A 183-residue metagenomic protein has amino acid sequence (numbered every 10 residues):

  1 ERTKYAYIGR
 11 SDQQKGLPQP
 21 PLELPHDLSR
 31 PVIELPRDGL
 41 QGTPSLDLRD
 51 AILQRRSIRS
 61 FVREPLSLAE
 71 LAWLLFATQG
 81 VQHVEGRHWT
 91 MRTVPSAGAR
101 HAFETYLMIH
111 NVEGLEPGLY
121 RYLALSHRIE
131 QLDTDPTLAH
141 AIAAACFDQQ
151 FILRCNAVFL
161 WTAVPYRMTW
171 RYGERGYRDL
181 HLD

Functional and structural regions predicted by a protein language model:
E1-Y166: N-terminal accessory segments that position/regulate proteins before the catalytic core
R167-R171: Short acidic/His/Gly/Ser-rich catalytic and metal-binding motifs that mark active-site loops of diverse hydrolases
E174-D183: Short pre-catalytic strand/loop immediately N-terminal to key active-site residues, enriched for Gly-Thr
